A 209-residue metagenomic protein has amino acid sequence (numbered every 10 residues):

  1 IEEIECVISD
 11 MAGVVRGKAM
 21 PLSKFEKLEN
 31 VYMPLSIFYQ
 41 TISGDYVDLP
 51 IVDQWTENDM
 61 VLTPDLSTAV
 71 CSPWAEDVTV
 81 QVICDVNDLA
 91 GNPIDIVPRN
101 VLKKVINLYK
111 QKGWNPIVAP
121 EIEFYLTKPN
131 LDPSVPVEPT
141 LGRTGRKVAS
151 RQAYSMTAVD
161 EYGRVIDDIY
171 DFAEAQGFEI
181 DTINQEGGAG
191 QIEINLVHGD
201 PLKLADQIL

Functional and structural regions predicted by a protein language model:
I1-T182, L204-Q207: ATP/Mg2+-dependent ligation/transfer catalytic cores
N87-L89, N195-G199: Short strand-loop junctions, especially beta-strand C-caps/beta-turns that link beta-sheets to coils or alpha-helices
I180-Q191: A short mid-domain helix/strand-loop element embedded in enzyme catalytic domains that forms or borders the active-site
Q191, L196, L204-L209: Acidic, glycine-rich loop-and-beta core segments that form the ion-binding/anion-interacting portion of active sites
